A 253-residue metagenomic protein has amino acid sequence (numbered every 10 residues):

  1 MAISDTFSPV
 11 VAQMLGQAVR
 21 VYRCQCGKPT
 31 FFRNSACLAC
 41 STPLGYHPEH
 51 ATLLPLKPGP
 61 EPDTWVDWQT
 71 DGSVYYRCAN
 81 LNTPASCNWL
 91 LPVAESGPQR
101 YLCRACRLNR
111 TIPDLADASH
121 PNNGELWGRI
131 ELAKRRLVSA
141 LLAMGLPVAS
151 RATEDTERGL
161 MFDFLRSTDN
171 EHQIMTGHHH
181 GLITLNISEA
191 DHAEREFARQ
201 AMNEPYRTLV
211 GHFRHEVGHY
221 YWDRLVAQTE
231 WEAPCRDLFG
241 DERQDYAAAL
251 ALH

Functional and structural regions predicted by a protein language model:
M1-S150: N-terminal low-structure segments adjacent to metalloprotease catalytic domains across cellular compartments
R33, N170-I174, R207: Generic detector of contiguous secondary-structure segments
S35-L38, L115-D117, E196-F197, W222-R224 (+1 more regions): Short, solvent-exposed loop/turn and secondary-structure capping segments
C37, R207-A227: Active-site recognition of the HExxH zinc-binding catalytic motif
P43, P84, N109-I112, T168-N170 (+2 more regions): Short loop/turn segments at secondary-structure transitions that flank enzyme active sites
E125, R129-H192: Auxiliary, metal-adjacent structural segments of Zn-dependent hydrolase domains
H192-R214: Short pre-active-site segment immediately N-terminal to the catalytic Zn-binding motif
Y220-H253: Post-HExxH zinc-binding segment in Zn-dependent metallohydrolases
